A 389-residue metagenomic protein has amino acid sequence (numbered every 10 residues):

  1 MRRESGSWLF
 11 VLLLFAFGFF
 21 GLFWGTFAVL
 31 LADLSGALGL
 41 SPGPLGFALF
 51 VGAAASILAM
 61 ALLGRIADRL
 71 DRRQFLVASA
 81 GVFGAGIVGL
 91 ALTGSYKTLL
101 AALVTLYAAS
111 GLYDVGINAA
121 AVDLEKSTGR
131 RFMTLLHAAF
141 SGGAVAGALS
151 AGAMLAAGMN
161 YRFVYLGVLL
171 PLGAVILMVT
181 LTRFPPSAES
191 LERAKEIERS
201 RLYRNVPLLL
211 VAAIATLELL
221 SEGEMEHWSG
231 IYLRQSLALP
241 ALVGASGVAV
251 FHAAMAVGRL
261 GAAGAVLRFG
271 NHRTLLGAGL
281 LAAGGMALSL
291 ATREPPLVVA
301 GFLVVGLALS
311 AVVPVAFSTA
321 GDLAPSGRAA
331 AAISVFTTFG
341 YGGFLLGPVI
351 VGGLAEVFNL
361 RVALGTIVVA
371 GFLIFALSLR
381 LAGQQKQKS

Functional and structural regions predicted by a protein language model:
V29-G43, H227-V243: Short amphipathic helix-loop junctions that connect adjacent transmembrane helices in Major Facilitator Superfamily/SLC
L34-S35, I66-A67, A153-G158, L233-R234 (+3 more regions): Interfacial helix-cap and linker-helix signal at transmembrane-aqueous boundaries of multi-pass secondary transporters
G39, D71, L92-K97, A238 (+1 more regions): Helix-breaking motifs and short loop linkers at transmembrane-helix boundaries and internal kinks in secondary membrane
L58-K97: Conserved MFS/SLC helix-loop-helix module at the cytosolic interface between two early adjacent transmembrane helices
A59-D71, G258-G270, A355-E356: Helix-to-loop junctions at the C-terminal end of transmembrane segments in multipass secondary transporters
Q74-V88, L169, R273-L288: Structural signature of the two symmetry-related core transmembrane helices
T98, L136-F184: Helix-loop-helix hairpin linking two adjacent transmembrane segments in secondary transporters
L103-A138: Cytoplasmic helix-loop-helix junction between adjacent transmembrane helices in 12-TM secondary transporters
